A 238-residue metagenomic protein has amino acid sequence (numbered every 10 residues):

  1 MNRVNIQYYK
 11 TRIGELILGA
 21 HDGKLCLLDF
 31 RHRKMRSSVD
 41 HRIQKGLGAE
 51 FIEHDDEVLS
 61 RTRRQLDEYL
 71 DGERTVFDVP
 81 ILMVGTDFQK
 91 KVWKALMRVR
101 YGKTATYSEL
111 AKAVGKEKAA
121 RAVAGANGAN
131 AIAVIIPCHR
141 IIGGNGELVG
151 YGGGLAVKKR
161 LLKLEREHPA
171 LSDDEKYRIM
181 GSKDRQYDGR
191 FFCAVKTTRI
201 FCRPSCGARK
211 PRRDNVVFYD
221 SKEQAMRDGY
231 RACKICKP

Functional and structural regions predicted by a protein language model:
M1-K118, L164-P238: Basic nucleic-acid-binding alpha-helical/helix-turn surface characteristic of O6-alkylguanine DNA
Q7, E147-P169: Phospho-regulated, low-complexity intrinsically disordered regions of nuclear gene-regulatory and chromatin-associated
H41, A124, K159: Active-site phosphate/pyrophosphate- and oxyanion-stabilizing loops and adjacent acidic/basic residues in soluble
K118-A156: Short glycine/serine-rich loop segments
